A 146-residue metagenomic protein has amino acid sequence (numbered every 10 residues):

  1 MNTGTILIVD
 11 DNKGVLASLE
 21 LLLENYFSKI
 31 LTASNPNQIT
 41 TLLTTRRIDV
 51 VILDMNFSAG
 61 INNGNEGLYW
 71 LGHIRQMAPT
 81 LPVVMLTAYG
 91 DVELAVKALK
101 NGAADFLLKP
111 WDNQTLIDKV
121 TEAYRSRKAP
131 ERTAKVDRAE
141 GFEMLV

Functional and structural regions predicted by a protein language model:
K13-T32: Two-component/phosphorelay signaling modules centered on CheY-like receiver
T32-V50: Acidic, metal-coordinating helix/loop segments flanking the phosphotransfer/catalytic sites of two-component signaling
G60-P79: Short amphipathic alpha-helix used as the core "switch/output" element in two-component signaling
E93, L107, W111-V120: C-terminal output helix
T121-K135: The C-terminal output helix
K135-V146: AAA+ ATPase active-site-proximal loops
